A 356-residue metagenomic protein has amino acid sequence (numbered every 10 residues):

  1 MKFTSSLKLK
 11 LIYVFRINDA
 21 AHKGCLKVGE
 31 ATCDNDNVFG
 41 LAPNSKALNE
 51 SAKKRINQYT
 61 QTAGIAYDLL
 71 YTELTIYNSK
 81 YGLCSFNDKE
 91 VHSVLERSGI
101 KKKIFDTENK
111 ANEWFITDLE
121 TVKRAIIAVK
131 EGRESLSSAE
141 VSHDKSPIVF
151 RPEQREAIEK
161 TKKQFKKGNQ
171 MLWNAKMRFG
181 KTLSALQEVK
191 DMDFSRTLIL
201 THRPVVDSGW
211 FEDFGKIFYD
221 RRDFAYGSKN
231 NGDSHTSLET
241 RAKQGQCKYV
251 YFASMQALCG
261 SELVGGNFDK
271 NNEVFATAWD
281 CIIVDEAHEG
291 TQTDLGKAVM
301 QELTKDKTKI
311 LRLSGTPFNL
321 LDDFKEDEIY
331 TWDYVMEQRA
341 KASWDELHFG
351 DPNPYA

Functional and structural regions predicted by a protein language model:
M1-P152: Non-catalytic accessory segments flanking enzymatic or RNA/DNA-binding domains
D19-A20, C33-D36, P204-V206, Q256-G260 (+2 more regions): Conserved nucleotide-binding/hydrolysis micro-motifs of P-loop NTPases
A139-N174: Conserved pre-motif I regulatory segment
K166-E188: Walker A/P-loop
T182-F218, A257: Conserved Walker A/P-loop ATP-binding site and its immediately adjacent core in helicase/helicase-like ATPase domains
Y219-L263: Inter-Walker segment of RecA-like/P-loop motor cores
M255-A257, K270-R312, T316-P317: SF2 helicase catalytic motif II
D322-A356: Interdomain helical connector at the RecA1-RecA2 junction of SF1/SF2 helicase-like NTPases
